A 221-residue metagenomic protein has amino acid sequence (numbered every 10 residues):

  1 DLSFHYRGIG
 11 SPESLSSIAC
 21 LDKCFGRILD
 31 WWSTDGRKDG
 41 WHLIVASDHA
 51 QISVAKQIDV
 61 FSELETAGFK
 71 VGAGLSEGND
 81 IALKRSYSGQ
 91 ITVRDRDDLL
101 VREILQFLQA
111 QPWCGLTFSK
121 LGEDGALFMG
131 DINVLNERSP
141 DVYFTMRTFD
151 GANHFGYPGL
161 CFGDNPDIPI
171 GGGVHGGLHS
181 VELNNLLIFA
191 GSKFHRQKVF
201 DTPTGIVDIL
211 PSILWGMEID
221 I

Functional and structural regions predicted by a protein language model:
D1-K23, R27: Active-site His/acidic residue clusters
L2-Y6, I52-A55, V60-S62, A152-H154: Short catalytic/ligand-binding loop motif for oxyanion handling, primarily in non-cytosolic enzymes, centered on
G8-S14, I58-L64, P158-C161: Short secondary-structure boundary/capping segments
I9-G10, S47, G191-F194: Short, histidine-centered active-site or binding-site loop motifs used for metal coordination, general acid-base
S14-K23, E63-E77: Acidic, His- and aromatic-enriched active-site or binding-groove loops in soluble protein domains that engage sugars
C20-S62, I213: Metal-dependent active-site segment of extracytoplasmic phospho-/sulfohydrolases and closely related
L29-W32, G36, G68, L108-G115 (+1 more regions): Sec/Tat-exported extracytoplasmic proteins
E77-G216: Active-site neighborhoods of enzymes that stabilize oxyanions during catalysis
